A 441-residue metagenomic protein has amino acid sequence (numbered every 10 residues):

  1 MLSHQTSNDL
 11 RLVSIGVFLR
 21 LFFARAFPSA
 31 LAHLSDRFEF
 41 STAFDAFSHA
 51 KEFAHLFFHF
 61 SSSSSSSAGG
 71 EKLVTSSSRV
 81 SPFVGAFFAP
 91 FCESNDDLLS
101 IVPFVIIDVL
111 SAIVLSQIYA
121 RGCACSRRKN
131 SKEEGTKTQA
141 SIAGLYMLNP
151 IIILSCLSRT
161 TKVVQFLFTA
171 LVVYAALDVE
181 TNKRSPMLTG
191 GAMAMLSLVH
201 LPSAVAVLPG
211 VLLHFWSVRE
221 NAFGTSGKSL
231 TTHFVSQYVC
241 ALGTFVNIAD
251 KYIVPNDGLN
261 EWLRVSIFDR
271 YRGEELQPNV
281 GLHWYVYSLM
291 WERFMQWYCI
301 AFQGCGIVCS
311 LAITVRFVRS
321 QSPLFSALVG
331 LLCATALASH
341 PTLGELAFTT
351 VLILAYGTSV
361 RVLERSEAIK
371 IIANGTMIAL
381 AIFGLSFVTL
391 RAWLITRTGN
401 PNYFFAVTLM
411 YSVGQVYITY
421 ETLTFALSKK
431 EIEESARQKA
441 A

Functional and structural regions predicted by a protein language model:
L2-S63, S67-W262, C299-A441: Multi-pass membrane glycosyltransferase architecture that uses lipid-linked
F58, N260-M295: Luminal/periplasmic active-site loops of membrane-embedded glycosylation enzymes
